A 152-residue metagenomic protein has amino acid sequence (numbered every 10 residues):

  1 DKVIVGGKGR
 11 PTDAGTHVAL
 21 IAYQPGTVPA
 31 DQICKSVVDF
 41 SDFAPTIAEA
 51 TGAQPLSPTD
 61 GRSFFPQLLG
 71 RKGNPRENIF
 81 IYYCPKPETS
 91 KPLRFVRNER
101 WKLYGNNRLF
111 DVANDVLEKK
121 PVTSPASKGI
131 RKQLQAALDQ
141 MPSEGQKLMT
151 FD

Functional and structural regions predicted by a protein language model:
D1-P11, V28-Q32, S36-N114, G129 (+1 more regions): C-terminal cap/loop subdomain of S1 sulfatases and analogous C-terminal strand-loop tails that border
A14: Ligand-binding/active-site lining segments
H17-V18: Catalytic cores of eukaryotic secretory-pathway lumenal/extracellular enzymes that build and remodel glycoconjugates
I21-Y23: Short beta-strand-to-turn element immediately C-terminal to the catalytic PLP-Schiff-base lysine in fold type I
T123-L134, L138: C-terminal structured subdomain/cap of oxidoreductase catalytic cores
L138-E144: A short, conserved beta-to-alpha structural element at the edge of catalytic cores that scaffolds binding
